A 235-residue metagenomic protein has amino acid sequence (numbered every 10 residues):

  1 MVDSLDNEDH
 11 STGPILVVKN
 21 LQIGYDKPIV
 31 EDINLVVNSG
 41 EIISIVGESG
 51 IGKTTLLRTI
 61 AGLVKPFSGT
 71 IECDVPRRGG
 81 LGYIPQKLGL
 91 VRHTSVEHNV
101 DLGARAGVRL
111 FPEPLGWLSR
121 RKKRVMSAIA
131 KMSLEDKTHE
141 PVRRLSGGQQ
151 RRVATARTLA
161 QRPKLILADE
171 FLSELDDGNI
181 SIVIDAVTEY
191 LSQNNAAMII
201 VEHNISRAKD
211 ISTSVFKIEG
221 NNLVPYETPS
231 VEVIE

Functional and structural regions predicted by a protein language model:
A61: Helix-to-loop junction immediately C-terminal to a conserved catalytic motif
T94-L110: Q-loop/switch helix immediately C-terminal to the Walker
E113-K137: Conserved ABC ATPase "signature" region
P141-L145, Q149: Conserved ABC ATPase signature
T155: Hydrophobic anchor residue at the start of the ABC signature
I166-D169: Catalytic Walker B motif of ABC-type/P-loop ATPase nucleotide-binding domains
E202-H203: H-loop/switch region of ABC-family ATPase nucleotide-binding domains
